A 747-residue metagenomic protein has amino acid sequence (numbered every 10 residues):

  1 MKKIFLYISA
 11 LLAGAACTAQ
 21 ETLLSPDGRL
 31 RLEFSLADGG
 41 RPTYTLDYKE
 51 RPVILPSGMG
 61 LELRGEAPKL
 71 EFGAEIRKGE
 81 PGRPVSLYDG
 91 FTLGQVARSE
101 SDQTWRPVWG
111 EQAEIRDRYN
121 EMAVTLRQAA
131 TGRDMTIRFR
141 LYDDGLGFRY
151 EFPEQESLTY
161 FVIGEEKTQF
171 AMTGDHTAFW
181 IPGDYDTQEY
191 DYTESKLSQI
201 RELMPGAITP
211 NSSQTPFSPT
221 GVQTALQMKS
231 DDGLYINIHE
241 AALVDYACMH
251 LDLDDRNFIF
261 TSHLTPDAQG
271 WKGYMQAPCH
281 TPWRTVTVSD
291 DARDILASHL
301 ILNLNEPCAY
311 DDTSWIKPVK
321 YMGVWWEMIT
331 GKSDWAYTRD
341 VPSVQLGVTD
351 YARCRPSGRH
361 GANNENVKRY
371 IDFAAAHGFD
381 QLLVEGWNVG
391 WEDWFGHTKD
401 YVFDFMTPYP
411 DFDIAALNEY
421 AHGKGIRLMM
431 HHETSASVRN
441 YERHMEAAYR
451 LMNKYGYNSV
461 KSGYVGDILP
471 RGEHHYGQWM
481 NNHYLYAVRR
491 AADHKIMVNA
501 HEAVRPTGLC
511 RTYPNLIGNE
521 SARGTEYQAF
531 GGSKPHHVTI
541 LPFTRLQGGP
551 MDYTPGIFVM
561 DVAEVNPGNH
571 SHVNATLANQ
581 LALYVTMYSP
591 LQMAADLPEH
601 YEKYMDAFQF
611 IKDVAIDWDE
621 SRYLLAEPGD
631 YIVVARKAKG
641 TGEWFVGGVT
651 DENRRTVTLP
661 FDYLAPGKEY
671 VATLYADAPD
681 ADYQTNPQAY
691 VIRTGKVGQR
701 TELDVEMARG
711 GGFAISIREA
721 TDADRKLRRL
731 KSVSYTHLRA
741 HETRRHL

Functional and structural regions predicted by a protein language model:
T22-D312: N-terminal accessory beta-strand-rich subdomains and adjacent acidic, glycine-rich linkers that precede catalytic cores
V124, D596-F645, V649, D680-N686: Glycan-recognition and catalytic regions of carbohydrate-active enzymes
C279-D294, H299-V367: An acidic-aromatic substrate-binding cleft motif
N366-E385: Catalytic domains of carbohydrate-active enzymes, especially glycoside hydrolases
E385-H572, T576: Aromatic- and carboxylate-enriched substrate-binding clefts and catalytic-loop regions of carbohydrate-active enzymes
P628-V671, F713-S716: Carbohydrate-binding surface patches
K696-R728: C-terminal beta-strand-rich structural cap/linker in extracellular carbohydrate-active enzymes
T736-T743: Conserved small/polar residues in nucleotide/adenosyl-binding loops
